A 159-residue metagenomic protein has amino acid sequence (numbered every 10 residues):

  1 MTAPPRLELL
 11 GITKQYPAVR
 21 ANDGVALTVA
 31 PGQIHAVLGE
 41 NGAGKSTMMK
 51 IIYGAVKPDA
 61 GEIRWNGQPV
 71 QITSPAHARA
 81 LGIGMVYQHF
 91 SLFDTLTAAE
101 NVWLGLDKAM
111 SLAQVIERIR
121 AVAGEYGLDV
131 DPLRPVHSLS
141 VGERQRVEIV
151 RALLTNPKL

Functional and structural regions predicted by a protein language model:
M1-L159: Glycine-rich phosphate-binding loops of nucleotide-dependent enzymes
